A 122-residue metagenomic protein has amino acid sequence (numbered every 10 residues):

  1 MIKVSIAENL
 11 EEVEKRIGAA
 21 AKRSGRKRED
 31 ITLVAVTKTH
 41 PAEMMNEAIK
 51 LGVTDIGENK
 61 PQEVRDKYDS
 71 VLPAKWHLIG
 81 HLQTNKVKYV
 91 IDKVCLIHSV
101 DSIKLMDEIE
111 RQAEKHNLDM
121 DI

Functional and structural regions predicted by a protein language model:
M1-I122: Conserved alpha/beta-domain cores
